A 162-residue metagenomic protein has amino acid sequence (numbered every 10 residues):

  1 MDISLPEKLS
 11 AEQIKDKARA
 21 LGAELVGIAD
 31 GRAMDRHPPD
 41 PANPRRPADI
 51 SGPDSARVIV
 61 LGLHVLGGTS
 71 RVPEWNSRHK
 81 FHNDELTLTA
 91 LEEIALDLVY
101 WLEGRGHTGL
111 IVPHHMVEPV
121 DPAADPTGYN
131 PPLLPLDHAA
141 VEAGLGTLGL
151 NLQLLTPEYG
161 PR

Functional and structural regions predicted by a protein language model:
M1-L96: Non-catalytic, usually N-terminal nucleic-acid engagement modules in DNA/RNA processing proteins
S4, D84-R162: Catalytic cores of enzyme domains
